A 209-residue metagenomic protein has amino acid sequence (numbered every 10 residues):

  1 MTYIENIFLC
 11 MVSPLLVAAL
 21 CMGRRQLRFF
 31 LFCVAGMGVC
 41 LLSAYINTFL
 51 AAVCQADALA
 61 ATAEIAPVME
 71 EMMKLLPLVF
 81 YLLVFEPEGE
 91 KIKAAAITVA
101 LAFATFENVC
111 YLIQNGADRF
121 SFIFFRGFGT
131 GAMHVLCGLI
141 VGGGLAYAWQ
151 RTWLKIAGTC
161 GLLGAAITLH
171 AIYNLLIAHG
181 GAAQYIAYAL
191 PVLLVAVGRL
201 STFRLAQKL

Functional and structural regions predicted by a protein language model:
M1-L209: Hydrophobic alpha-helical segments at protein termini of multi-pass membrane proteins
